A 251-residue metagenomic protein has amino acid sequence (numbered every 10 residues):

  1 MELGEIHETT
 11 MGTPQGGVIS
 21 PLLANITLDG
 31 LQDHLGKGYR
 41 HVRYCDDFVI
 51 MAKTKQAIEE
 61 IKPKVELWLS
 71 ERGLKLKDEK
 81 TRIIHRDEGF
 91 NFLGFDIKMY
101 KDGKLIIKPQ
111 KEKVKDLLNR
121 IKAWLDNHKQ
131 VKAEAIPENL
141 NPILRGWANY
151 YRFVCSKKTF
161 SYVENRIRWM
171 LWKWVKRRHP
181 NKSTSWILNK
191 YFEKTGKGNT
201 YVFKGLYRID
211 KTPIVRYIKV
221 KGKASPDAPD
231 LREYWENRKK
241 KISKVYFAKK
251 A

Functional and structural regions predicted by a protein language model:
M1-A251: Non-catalytic terminal/accessory segments
